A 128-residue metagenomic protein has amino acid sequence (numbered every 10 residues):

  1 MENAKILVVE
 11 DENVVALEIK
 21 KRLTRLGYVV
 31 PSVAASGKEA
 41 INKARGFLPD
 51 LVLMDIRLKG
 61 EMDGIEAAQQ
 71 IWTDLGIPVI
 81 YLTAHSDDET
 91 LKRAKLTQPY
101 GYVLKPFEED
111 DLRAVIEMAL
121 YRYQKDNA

Functional and structural regions predicted by a protein language model:
E2-N3, L48-D50, T73-I80: His-Asp phosphorelay/catalytic-motif detector in bacterial-type signaling
E12-S32: Two-component/phosphorelay signaling modules centered on CheY-like receiver
L17, M62, E66, T73 (+2 more regions): Alpha4 helix (beta4-alpha4-beta5 surface) of REC/receiver domains from two-component response regulators
K20, V33-L51: Acidic, metal-coordinating helix/loop segments flanking the phosphotransfer/catalytic sites of two-component signaling
K38-I41, G64-Q69: Short amphipathic helices of CheY-like receiver
D55-I56, T83: Active-site residues of response regulator receiver
E89, F107-M118: C-terminal output helix
E117-A128: The C-terminal output helix
